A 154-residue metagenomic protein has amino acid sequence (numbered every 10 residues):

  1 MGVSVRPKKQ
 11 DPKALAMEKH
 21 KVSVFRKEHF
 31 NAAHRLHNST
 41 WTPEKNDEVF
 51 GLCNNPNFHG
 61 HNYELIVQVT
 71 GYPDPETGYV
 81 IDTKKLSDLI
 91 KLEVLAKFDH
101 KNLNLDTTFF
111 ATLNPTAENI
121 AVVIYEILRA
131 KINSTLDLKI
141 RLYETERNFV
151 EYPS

Functional and structural regions predicted by a protein language model:
G2-S154: Charge-rich, low-complexity N-terminal segments
